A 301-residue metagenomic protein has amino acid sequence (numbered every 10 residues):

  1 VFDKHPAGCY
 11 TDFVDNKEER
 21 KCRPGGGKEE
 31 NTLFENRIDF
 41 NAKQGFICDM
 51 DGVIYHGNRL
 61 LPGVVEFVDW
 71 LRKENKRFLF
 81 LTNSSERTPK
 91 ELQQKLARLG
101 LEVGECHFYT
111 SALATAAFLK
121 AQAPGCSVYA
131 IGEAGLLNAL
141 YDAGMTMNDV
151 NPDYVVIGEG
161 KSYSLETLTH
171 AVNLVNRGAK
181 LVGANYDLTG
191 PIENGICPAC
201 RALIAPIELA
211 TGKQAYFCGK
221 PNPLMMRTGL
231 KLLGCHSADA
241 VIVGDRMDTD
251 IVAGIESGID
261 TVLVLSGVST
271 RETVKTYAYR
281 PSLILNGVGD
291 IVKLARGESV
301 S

Functional and structural regions predicted by a protein language model:
Y10, E29-K76, R87-Y109, A116-S301: Asp-based, Mg2+/Mn2+-dependent phosphohydrolase catalytic module
K17-E18, G27-E30: Charged/polar low-complexity intrinsically disordered segments
L79-L81: Domain-scale selection of a single, long terminal region that carries the protein's primary operational module
S84: Conserved phosphate/oxyanion-binding catalytic-loop motifs
